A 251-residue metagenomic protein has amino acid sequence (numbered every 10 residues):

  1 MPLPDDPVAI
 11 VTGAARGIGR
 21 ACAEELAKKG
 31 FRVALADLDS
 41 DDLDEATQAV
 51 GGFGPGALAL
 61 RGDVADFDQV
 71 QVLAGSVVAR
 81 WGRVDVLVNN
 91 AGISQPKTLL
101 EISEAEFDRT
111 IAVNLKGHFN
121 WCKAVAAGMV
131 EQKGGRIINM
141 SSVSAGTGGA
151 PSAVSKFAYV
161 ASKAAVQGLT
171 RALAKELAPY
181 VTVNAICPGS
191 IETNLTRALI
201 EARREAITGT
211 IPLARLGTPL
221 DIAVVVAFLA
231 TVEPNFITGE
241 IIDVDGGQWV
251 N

Functional and structural regions predicted by a protein language model:
L3, T147, V154, T238-N251: Short C-terminal tail/terminal secondary-structure segment of NAD(P)H-dependent dehydrogenase/reductase domains
S40-D41, R61-V72, E104, L220-D221: The beta1-alpha1 cofactor-binding region of Rossmann-like NAD(H)/NADP(H)-dependent oxidoreductases
T98-L99, E106-I111, I137, T196 (+1 more regions): Substrate-binding pocket helix/loop in short-chain dehydrogenase/reductase
F119, R215-V244, W249: C-terminal substrate-recognition "lid" of short-chain dehydrogenase/reductases
C122, S162, T170: Active-site helix of classical SDR
S142: Residue(s) in the substrate-gating loop at a strand-loop-helix junction that position the organic substrate next
A178-T182, I237-G239: Short, small/polar-rich loop/turn modules that mediate ligand/substrate recognition or access, typified
